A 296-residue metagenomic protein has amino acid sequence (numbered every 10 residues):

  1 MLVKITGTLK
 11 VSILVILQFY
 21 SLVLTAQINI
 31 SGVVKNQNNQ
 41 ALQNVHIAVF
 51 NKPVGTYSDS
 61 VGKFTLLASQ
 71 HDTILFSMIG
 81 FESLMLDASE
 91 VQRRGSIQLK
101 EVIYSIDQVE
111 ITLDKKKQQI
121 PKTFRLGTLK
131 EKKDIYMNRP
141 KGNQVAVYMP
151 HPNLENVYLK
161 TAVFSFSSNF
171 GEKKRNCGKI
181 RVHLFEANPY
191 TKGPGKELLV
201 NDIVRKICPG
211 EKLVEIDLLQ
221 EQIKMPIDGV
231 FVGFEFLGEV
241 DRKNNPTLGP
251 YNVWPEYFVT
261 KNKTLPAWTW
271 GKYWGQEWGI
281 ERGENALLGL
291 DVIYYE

Functional and structural regions predicted by a protein language model:
Q27-L42, K63: Structural motif
P53-K63: Short, acidic Ser/Thr/Gly-rich low-complexity loop/linker segments typical of extracellular and cell-surface proteins
T73-L86: A short, solvent-exposed loop/turn motif at the edges and junctions of modular extracellular/periplasmic domains
M78-I79, S96-D134: Short, acidic, small-residue-rich periplasmic hinge/interaction motif at the N-terminus of Gram-negative outer-membrane
E155-V214: Surface-exposed turn/loop modules enriched in turn-prone residues
D217-P255: Short, well-structured beta-strand segments enriched in hydrophobic/aromatic residues within extracellular or lumenal
E256-E296: PGST-rich, cysteine-poor low-complexity/disordered linker and tail segments that act as flexible spacers
